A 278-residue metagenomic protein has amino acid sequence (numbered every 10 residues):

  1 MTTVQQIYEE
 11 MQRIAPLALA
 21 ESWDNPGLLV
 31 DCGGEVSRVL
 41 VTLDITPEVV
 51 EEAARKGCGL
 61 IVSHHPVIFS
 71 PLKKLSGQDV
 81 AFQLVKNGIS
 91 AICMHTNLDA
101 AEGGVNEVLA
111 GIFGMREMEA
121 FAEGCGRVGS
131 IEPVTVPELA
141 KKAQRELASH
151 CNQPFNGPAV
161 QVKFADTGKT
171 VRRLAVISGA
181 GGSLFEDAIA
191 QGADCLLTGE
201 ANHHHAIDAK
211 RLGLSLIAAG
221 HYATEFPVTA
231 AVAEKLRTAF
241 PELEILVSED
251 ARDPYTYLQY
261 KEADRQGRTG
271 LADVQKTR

Functional and structural regions predicted by a protein language model:
M1-R278: Hydrophobic structural segments
